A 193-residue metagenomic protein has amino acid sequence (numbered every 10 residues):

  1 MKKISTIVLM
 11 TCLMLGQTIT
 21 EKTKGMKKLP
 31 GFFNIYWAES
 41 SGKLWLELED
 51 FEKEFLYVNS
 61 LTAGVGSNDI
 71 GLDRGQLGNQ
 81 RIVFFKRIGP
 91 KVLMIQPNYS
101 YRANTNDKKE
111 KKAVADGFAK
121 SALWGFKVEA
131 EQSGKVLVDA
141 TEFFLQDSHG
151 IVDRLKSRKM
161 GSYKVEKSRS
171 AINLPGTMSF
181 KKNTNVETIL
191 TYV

Functional and structural regions predicted by a protein language model:
I4-M14: Sec-dependent N-terminal signal peptides
T18-K43, E47-V193: Auxiliary tRNA-acceptor-end handling modules of aminoacyl-tRNA synthetases
